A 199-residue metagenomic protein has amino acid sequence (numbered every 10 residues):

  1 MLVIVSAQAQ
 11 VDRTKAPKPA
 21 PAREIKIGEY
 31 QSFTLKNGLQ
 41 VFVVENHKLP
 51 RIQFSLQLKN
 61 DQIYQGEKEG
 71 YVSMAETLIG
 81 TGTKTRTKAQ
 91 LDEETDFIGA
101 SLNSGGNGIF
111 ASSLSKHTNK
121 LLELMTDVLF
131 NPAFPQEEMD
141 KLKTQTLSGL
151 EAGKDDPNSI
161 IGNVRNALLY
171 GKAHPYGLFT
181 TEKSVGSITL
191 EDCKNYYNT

Functional and structural regions predicted by a protein language model:
M1-I4: Bacterial N-terminal signal peptides
A7-V43, R51: Proteolytic maturation boundary segments
V11-D12, K18, E93-Y197: Acidic/histidine-enriched segments that form metal/cofactor-coordinating and catalytic pocket/exosite environments
F33, N198-T199: Replace "in large, NTP-powered and nucleic-acid-processing enzymes" with "in large, NTP-powered factors and other
N37-L39, L58-Q62, T189-D192: Short, well-ordered turn and helix-capping elements at secondary-structure junctions
E45-H47, S104: Short, low-complexity Ser/Thr-rich regulatory SLiMs
P50-I52, N119: A short local loop/turn or secondary-structure capping micro-motif enriched for an aromatic residue
Q53-S115, L178-F179: M16/MPP (pitrilysin/insulinase) zinc-metallopeptidase core fold and M16-derived inactive scaffolds
